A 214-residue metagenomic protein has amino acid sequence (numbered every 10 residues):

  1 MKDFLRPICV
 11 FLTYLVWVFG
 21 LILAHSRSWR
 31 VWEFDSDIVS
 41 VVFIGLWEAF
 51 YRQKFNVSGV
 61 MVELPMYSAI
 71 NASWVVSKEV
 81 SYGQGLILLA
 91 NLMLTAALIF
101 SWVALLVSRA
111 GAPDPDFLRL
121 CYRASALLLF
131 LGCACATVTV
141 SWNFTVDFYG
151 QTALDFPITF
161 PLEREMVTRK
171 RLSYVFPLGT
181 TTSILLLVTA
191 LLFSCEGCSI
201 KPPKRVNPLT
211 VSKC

Functional and structural regions predicted by a protein language model:
K2-R30, V80-V146, G179-T182, L186-I200: Signature of small four-pass
S26-Q84: A surface-exposed beta-alpha-beta supersecondary segment
S36-V39, R119, Q151-D155, P208: Short amphipathic alpha-helical segments embedded in low-complexity Lys/Glu-rich regions
V42, L118-S125, L162, M166-T168 (+2 more regions): Juxtamembrane helix-loop boundaries in multi-pass membrane proteins
W47-F55, F130, M166-K170, Y174 (+1 more regions): Cytosolic juxtamembrane regulatory segments of multi-pass membrane proteins
D114-P115, V138-V175: Juxtamembrane loop segments immediately following a transmembrane helix
K201-C214: Intrinsically disordered cytoplasmic terminal tails of membrane proteins
